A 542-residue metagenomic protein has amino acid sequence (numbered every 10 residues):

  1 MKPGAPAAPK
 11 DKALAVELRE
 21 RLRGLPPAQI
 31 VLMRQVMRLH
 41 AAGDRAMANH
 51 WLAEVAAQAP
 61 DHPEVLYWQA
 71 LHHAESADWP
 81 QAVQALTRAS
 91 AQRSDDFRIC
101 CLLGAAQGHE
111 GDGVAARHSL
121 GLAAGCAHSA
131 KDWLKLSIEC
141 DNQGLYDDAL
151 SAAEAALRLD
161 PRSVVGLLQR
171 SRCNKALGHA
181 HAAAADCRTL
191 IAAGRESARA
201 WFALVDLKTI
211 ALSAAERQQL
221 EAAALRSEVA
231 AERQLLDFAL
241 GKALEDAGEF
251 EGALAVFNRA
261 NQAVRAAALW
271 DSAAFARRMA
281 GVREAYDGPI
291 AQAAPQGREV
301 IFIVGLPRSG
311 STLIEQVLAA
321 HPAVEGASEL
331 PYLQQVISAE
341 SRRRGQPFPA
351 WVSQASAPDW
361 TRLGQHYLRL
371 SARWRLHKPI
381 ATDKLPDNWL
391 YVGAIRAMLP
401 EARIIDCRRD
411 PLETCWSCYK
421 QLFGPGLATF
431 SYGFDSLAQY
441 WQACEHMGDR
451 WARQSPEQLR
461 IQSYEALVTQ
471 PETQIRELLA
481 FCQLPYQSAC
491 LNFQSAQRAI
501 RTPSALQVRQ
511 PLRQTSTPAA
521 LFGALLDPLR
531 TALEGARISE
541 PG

Functional and structural regions predicted by a protein language model:
P26, P60, S94, A127-H128 (+4 more regions): Short coil turns that delineate tetratricopeptide repeat
I30, E64, R98, K131-D132 (+3 more regions): Start-of-helix register in tetratricopeptide repeats
F202-K208, R217-V229, L236-P295, V352 (+4 more regions): PAPS-dependent sulfotransferases, especially Golgi type II membrane carbohydrate sulfotransferases
A294-A397: Phosphate-binding active sites in nucleotide-utilizing proteins
I395-S417: Conserved phosphate-donor/acceptor-positioning beta-strand/loop module used by diverse small-molecule
